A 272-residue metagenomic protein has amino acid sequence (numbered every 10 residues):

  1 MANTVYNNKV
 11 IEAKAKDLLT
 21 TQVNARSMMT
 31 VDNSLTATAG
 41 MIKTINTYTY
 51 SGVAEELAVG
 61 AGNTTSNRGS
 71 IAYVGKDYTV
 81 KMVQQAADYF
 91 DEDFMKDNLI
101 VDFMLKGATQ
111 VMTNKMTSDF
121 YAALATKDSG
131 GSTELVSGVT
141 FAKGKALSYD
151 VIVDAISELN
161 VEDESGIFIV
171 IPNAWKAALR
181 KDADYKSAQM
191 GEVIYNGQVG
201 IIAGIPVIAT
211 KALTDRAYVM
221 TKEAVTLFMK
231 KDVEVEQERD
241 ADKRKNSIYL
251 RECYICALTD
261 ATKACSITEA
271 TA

Functional and structural regions predicted by a protein language model:
M1-Y73, V225-E234, A241-K243, E269: N-terminal "assembly arms/tails" that initiate or stabilize quaternary assembly in self-assembling proteins
A54-E56, A178-R180, A257-T259: Short helix/loop capping segments that flank catalytic or ligand/cofactor-binding pockets
G62-N98: Long, hydrophobic/aromatic-enriched structural stretches that serve as scaffold segments
Q84, F90-L159, S266-A272: Alpha-helical scaffold segments that mediate packing/assembly in large oligomeric complexes
D128-V199: Extended, solvent-exposed, turn-rich assembly/linker loops in the middle of proteins
E164-I167, D215-A217, K245: Short, surface-exposed beta-edge/turn micro-motifs
N196-E238: Glycine/small-residue-rich hydrophobic helix-like segments
Q237-A272: Extended, compositionally biased alpha-helical segments that mediate assembly or anchoring
